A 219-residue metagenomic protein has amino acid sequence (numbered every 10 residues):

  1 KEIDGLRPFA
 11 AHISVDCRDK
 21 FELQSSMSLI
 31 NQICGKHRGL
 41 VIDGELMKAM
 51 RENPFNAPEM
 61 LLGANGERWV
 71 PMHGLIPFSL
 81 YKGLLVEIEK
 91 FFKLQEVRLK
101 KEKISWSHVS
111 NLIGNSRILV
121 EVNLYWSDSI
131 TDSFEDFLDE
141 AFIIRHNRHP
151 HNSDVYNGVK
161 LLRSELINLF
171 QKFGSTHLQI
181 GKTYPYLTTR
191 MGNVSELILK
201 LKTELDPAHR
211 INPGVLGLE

Functional and structural regions predicted by a protein language model:
I3-A11, L29-E219: Conserved glycine-rich FAD pyrophosphate-binding loop
R18-E22: Long hydrophobic segments that form regular secondary structure
